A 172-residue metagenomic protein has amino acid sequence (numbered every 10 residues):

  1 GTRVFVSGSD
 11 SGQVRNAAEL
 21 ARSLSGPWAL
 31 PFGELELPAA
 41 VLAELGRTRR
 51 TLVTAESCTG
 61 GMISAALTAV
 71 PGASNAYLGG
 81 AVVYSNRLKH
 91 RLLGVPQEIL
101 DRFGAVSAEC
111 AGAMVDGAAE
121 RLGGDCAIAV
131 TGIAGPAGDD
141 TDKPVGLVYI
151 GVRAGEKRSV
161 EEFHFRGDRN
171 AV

Functional and structural regions predicted by a protein language model:
G1-A17: An accessory alpha-helical subdomain
G12-V172: Short alpha-helical segments enriched in small residues
